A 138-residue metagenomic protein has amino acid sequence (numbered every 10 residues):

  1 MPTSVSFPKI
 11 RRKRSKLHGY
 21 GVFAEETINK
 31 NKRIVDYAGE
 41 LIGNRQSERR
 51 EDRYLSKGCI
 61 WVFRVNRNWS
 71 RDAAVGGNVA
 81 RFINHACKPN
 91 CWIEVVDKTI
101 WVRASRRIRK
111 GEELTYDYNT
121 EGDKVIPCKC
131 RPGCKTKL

Functional and structural regions predicted by a protein language model:
M1-T3, C134: Cys/His-coordinated Zn2+-binding motifs and related Cys/His-dense segments, i.e., zinc fingers/knuckles in modular
S4-C91: Catalytic cores of histone-lysine modification enzymes
A86-L138: C-terminal SET catalytic tail plus cysteine-rich post-SET Zn-binding segment of SAM-dependent SET-domain
